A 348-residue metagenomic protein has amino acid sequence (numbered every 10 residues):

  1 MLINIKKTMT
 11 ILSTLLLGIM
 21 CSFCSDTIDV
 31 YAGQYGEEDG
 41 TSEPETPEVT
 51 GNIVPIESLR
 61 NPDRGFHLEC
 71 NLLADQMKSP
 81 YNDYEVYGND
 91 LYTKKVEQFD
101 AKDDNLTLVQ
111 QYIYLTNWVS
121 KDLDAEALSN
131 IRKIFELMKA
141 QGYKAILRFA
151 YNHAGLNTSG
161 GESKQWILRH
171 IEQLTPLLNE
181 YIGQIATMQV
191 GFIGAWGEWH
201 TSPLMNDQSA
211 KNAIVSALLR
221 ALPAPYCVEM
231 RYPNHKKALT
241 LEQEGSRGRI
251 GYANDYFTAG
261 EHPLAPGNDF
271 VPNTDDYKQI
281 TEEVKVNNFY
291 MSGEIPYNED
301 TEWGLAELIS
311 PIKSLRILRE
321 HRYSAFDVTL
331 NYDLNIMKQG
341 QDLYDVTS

Functional and structural regions predicted by a protein language model:
M1-L12: Bacterial N-terminal signal peptides that target proteins for export
C21-T50: Bacterial Sec-dependent N-terminal signal peptides
E45-T107, Y112: Boundary/entry segment of secreted carbohydrate-active catalytic domains
L91-N152, Q165: Aromatic-lined substrate-binding rim segments of carbohydrate-active enzymes
E126-K144, G161-T187, S209-A221: An active-site-proximal structural segment forming one wall of the substrate-binding cleft that immediately precedes
I146-L156, L174-M205: Active-site groove signature of glycoside hydrolases
I185-W196, V215, L219-L239: Aromatic-lined carbohydrate-recognition surfaces of secreted/lumenal glycan-active proteins
Y232-H235, S246-S348: Substrate-binding cleft of secreted/luminal carbohydrate-active enzymes
